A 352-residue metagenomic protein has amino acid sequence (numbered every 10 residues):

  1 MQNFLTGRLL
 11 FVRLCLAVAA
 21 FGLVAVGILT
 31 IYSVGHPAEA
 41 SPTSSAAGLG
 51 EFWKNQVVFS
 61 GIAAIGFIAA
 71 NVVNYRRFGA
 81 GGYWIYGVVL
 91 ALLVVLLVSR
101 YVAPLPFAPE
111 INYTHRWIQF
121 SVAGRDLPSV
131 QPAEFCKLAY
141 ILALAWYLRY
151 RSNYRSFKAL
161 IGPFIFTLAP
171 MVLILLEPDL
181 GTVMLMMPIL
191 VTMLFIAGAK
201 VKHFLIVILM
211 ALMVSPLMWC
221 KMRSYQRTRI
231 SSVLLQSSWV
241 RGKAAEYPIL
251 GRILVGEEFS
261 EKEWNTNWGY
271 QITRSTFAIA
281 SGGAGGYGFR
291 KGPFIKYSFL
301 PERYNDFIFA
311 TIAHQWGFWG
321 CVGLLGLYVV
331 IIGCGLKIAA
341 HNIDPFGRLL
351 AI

Functional and structural regions predicted by a protein language model:
M1-V18, G22-L23, L29-P178, M184: Membrane-helix boundary/helix-loop-helix interface segments in multi-pass membrane proteins
R8-L9, F195-F204, P345-L349: Short loop segments and helix-boundary regions at transmembrane helix junctions of multi-pass inner-membrane proteins
I28-I31, I141, A145, R223 (+3 more regions): Alpha-helical transmembrane segments of polytopic integral membrane proteins, especially the permease/helical cores
V58-A63, K137, Q315-I332: Hydrophobic alpha-helical transmembrane segments
L92-A103, L175, F195-L205, S215-S224 (+1 more regions): Juxtamembrane membrane-interface segments at transmembrane alpha-helix termini
A108-S121, R125-S129, H203-F318, P345-F346: Hydrophobic, glycine- and aromatic-enriched re-entrant/interface helices and adjoining loop segments
A133, I161-L194, A199, C220-R227 (+1 more regions): Helix-loop-helix junctions and helix-breaking kinks within/between transmembrane helices of multi-pass membrane
K337-I352: Loop-to-helix entry and N-terminal half of a specific, functionally important transmembrane alpha helix in multi-pass
